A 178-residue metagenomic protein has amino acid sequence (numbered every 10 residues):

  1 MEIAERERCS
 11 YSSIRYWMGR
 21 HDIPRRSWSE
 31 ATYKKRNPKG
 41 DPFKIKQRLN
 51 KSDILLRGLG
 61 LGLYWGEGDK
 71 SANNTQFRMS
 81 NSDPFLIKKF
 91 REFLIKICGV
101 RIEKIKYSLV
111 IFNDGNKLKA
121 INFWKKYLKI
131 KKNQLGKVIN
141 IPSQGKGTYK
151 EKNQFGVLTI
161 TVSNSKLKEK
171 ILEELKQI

Functional and structural regions predicted by a protein language model:
M1, C98-K106: Short, surface-exposed connector motifs at secondary-structure boundaries
E2-E7: Short alpha-helical "recognition helix" segments of helix-turn-helix
C9, R20, G62: Alpha-helical DNA-recognition elements
G19-F43: Short Lys/Arg-enriched helix C-cap and helix-to-coil transition segments that create basic nucleic-acid-contact patches
I45-V100, Q177-I178: Intein-associated homing endonuclease modules of the LAGLIDADG/DOD-type, together with closely related HINT-family
R101, N113-I178: C-terminal regulatory/effector modules of DNA-binding transcriptional regulators
Y107-F112: Short internal beta-strands
